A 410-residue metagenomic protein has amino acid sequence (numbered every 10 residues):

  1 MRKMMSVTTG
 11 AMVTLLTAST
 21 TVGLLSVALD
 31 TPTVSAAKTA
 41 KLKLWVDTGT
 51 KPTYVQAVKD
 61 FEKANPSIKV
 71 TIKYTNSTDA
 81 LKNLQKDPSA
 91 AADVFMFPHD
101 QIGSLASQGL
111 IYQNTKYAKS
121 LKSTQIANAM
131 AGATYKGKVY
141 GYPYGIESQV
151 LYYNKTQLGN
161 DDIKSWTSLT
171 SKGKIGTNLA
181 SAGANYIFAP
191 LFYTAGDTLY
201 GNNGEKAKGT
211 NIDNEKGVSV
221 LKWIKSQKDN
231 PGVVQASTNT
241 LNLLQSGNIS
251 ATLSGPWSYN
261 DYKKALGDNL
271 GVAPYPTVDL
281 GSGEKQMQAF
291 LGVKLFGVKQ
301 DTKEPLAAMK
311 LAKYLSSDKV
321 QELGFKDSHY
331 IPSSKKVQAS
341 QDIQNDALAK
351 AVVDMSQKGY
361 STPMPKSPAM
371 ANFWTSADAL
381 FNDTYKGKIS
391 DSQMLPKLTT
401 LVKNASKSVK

Functional and structural regions predicted by a protein language model:
S6, A18-Q101, D279-E284, A369 (+2 more regions): Conserved N-terminal structural module of periplasmic/extracytoplasmic solute-binding proteins
D60-Q125, Y140-G141, T156, S250-A251 (+3 more regions): Extracytoplasmic "Venus flytrap"/periplasmic binding protein-like
A64, K264-D327: Extracytoplasmic/periplasmic substrate-recognition and gating elements
K86, A90-D93, L121-Y153, T177-L179 (+2 more regions): A structural signal for short loop-to-beta-strand junctions that line the ligand-binding cleft of periplasmic/secreted
H99-V150, D161, W166, A273 (+1 more regions): Hinge/lid segment of periplasmic solute-binding proteins
Y140-Y144, Q149, T167-G209, I249: Extracytoplasmic/periplasmic solute-binding protein
K206-Q235: Glycine-centered hinge/linker elements that transmit conformational signals in sensory and ligand-binding systems
K326-D383, K407: Long, aromatic- and glycine/proline-rich binding clefts that accommodate carbohydrate-like moieties
